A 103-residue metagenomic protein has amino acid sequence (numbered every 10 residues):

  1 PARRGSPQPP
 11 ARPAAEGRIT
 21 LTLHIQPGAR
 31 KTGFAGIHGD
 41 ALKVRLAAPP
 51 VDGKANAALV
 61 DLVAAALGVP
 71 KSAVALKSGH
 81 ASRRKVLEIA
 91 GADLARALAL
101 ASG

Functional and structural regions predicted by a protein language model:
P1-D61, A65, V69-K71, A75-G103: Contiguous, often N-terminal, cationic amphipathic patches that form binding interfaces
